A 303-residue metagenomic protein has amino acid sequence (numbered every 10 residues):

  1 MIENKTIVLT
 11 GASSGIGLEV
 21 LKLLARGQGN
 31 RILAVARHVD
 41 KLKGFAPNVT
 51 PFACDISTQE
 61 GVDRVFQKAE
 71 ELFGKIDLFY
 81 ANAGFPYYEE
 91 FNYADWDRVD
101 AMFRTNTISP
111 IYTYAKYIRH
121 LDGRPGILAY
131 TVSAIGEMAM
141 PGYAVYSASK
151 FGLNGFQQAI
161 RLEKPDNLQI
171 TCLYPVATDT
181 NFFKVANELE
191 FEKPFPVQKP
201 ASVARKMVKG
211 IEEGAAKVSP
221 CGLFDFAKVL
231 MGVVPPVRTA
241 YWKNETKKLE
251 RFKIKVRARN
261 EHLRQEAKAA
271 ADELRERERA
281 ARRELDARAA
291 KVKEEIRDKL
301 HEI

Functional and structural regions predicted by a protein language model:
S13-S14: Conserved glycine-rich cofactor-binding loop
G27-L42: Conserved glycine-rich Rossmann-like NAD(P)H-binding loop of the short-chain dehydrogenase/reductase
N82-Y87: Conserved NAD(P)H cofactor-binding loop of Rossmann-fold oxidoreductase domains
E90-F91, D95-A101: Substrate-binding pocket helix/loop in short-chain dehydrogenase/reductase
Y114, S149: Active-site helix of classical SDR
S133: Residue(s) in the substrate-gating loop at a strand-loop-helix junction that position the organic substrate next
R161-F224: SDR active-site lid
